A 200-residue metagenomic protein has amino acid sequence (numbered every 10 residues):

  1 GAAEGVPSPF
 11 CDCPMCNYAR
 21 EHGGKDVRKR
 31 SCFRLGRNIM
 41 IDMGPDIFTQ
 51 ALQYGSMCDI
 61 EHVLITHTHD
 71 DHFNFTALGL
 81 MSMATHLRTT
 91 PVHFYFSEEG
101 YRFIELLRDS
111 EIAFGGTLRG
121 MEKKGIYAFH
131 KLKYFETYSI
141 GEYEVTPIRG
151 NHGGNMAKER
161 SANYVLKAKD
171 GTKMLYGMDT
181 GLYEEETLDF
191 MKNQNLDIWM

Functional and structural regions predicted by a protein language model:
G1-Y54, F129-E186: Core dinuclear metal-dependent hydrolase active-site scaffold
A3, H69-F73, F103, L182-E185: Active-site environment of divalent metal-dependent phosphoester hydrolases
E4-C11, M83-A128: Acidic/polar short surface loop at catalytic or gating sites that assists cofactor/ion binding and chemistry
F10-C13, Y54-M57, A77-M81, R108-E111 (+2 more regions): Short, glycine/charged-enriched secondary-structure capping and boundary segments
N38, M43-Y95, N195-I198: Active-site metal-binding motif and surrounding structural segment of the metallo-beta-lactamase
C58, T90-V92, G125-Y127, Y143 (+1 more regions): A structural micro-motif
I65, F96, K131, P147-R149 (+1 more regions): Structural signal for conserved beta-strand scaffold positions within catalytic alpha/beta enzyme cores
G181-M200: Cap/insert and terminal regions of metallo-dependent hydrolase folds
